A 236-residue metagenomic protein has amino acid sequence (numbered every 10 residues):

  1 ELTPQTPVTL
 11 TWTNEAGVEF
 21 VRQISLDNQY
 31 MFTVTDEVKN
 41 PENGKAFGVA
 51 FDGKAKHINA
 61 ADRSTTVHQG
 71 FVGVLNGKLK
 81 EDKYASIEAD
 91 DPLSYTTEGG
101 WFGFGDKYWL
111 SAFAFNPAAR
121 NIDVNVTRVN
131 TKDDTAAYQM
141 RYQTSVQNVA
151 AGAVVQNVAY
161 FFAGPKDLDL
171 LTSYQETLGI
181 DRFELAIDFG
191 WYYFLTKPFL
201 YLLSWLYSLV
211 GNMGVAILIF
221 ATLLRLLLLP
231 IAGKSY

Functional and structural regions predicted by a protein language model:
E1-F183: Soluble non-transmembrane domains of integral membrane proteins
V155, P230-Y236: Hydrophobic alpha-helical segments and their helix-loop boundaries in membrane and membrane-proximal proteins
V158-G214: Secretory/organelle targeting and membrane-embedding segments
L218-I219: Hydrophobic alpha-helical transmembrane segments
